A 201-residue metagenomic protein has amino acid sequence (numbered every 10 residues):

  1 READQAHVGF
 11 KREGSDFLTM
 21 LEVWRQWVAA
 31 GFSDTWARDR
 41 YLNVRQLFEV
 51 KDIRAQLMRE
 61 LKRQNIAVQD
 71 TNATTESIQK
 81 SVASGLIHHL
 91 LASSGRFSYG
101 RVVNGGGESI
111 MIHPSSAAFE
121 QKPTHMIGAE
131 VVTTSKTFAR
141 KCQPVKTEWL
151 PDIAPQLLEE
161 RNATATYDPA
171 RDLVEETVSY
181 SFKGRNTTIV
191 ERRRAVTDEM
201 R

Functional and structural regions predicted by a protein language model:
R1-Y180: Second RecA-like catalytic domain
A170-R201: Long C-terminal appendages of very large multidomain proteins
